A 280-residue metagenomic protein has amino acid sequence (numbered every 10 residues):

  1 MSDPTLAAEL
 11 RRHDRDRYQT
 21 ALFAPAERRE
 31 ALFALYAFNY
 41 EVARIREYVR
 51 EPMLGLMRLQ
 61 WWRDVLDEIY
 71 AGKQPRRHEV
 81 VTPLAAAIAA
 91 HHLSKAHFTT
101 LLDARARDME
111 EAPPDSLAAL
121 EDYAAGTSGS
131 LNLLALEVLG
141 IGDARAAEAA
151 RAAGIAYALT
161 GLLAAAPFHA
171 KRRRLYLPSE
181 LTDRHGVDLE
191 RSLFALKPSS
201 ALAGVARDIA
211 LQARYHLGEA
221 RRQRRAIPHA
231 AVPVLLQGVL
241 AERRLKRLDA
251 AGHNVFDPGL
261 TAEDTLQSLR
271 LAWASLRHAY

Functional and structural regions predicted by a protein language model:
M1-A87, S94-R105, A124-L133, A146-L159 (+2 more regions): Catalytic cores of Mg2+-dependent Asp-rich isoprenoid enzymes
A106-A119, A195-S199: Acidic/His metal-coordination segments adjacent to aromatic residues that form catalytic metal sites in metalloenzymes
A112, G126, I141: Residue-level signal for short amphipathic helical patches enriched in basic/charged and nearby hydrophobic residues
S116-A119, I141-R151: Short pre-active-site segment immediately N-terminal to the catalytic Zn-binding motif
L139-G140, A164: A broad structural signal for alpha-helix termini and local helix breaks/kinks
